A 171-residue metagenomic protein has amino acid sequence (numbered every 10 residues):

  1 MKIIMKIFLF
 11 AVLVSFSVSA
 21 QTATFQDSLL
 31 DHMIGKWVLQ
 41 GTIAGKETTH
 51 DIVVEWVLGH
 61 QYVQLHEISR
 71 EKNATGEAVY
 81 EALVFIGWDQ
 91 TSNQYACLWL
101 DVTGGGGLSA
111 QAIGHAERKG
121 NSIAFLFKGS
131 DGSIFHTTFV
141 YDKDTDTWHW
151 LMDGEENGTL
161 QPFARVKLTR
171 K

Functional and structural regions predicted by a protein language model:
M1-I3: N-terminal secretory signal peptides that target proteins for export/translocation
K6-F16: Bacterial N-terminal signal peptides
Q21-K171: Hydrophobic small-molecule pocket/channel-lining residues, especially in calycin-type beta-barrels
